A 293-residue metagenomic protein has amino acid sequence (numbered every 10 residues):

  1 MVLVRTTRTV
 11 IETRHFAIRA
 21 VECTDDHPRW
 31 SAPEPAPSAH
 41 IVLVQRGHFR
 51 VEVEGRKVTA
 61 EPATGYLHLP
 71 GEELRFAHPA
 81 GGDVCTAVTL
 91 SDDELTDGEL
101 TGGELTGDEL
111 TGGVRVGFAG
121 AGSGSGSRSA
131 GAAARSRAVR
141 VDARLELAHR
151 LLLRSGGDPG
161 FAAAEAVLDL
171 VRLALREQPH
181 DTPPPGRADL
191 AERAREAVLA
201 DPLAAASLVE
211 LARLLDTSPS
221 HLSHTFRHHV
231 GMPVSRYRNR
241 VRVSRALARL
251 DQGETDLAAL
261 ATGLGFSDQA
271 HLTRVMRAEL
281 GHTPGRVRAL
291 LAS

Functional and structural regions predicted by a protein language model:
V2-S129: N-terminal regulatory/effector-sensing and dimerization cores that precede helix-turn-helix DNA-binding domains
V51, L250, F266: Conserved A-loop
L100-P185: Amphipathic alpha-helical segments enriched in hydrophobic/aromatic residues interleaved with Lys/Arg
S136-R154, A162-A164, Q178-L215, Y237-T255: A short, Lys/Arg-enriched amphipathic alpha-helix from helix-turn-helix/homeodomain DNA-binding modules
P183, L290-A292: Glycine-rich ATP/GTP-binding catalytic cores of kinases/NTPases
L199, A205-S244, A261-L290: Basic/polar phosphate-binding segments, predominantly the helix-turn-helix DNA-binding elements of transcriptional
A258: Conserved ASCE/P-loop NTPase catalytic core
